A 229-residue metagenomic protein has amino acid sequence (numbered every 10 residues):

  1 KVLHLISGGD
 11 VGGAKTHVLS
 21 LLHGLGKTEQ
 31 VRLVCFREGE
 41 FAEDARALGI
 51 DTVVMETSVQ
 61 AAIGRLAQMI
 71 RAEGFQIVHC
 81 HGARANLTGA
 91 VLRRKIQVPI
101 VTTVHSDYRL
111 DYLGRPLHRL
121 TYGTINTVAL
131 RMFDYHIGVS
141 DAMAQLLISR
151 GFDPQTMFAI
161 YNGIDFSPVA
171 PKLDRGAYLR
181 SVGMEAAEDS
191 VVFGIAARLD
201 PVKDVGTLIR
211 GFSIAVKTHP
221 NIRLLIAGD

Functional and structural regions predicted by a protein language model:
K1-D229: Membrane-interface segments of envelope glycosyltransferases acting on lipid-linked substrates or membrane lipids
